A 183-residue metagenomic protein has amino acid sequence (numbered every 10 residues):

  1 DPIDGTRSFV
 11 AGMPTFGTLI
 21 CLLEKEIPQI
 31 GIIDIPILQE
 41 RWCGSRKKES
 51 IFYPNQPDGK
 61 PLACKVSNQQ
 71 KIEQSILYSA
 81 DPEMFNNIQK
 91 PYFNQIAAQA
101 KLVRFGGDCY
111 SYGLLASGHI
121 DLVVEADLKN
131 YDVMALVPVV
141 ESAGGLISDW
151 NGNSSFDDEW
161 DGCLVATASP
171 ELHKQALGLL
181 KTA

Functional and structural regions predicted by a protein language model:
D1-K25, I32: Flexible, acidic active-site loops/lids enriched in D/E/S/T/G that coordinate Mg2+ and/or position polar
G5-T6, L77, L115, V140: Buried hydrophobic positions in well-ordered alpha/beta secondary-structure cores of metabolic enzymes
L19-Y112, S155, G162-A183: Acidic beta-strand-loop-alpha-helix segment within the catalytic core of divalent metal-dependent phosphate-processing
D81, A126-L128, W150-N153: Short secondary-structure boundary segments
G113-S117, M134-S142: Hydrophobic residues within well-ordered alpha-helices
S117-L122, G145-L146: Alpha-to-beta junction loops
Y131: Acidic donor-binding loop at a coil-to-helix junction in glycosyltransferase catalytic cores that engages
G144-W160: Acidic, metal-binding active-site segment of PIN/NYN-like and related structure-specific nucleases
